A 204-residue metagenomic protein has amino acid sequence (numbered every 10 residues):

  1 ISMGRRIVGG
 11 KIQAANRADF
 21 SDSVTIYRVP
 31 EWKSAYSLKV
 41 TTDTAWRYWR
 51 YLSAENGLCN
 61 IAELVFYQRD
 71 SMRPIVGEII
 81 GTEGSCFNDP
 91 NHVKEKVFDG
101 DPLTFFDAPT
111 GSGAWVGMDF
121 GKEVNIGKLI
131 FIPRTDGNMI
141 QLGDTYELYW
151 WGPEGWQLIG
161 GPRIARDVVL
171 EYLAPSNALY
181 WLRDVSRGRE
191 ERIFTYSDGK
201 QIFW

Functional and structural regions predicted by a protein language model:
I1-A45, G57-I126, R134-Q141, Y172-S176 (+1 more regions): Disordered, acidic Ser/Thr/Pro-rich linker "stalks" and the adjacent N-terminal cap of the next globular domain
K11-R17, D144-G155, L179-L182: Short beta-strand segments and strand-loop junctions that repeat across beta-rich extracellular domains
S23-E31, L158-D167: Solvent-exposed serine/threonine-rich low-complexity stretches and specific carbohydrate-binding patches
K33, Q141, E147, W151-G152 (+1 more regions): Short, surface-exposed, charged/polar-biased interaction segments
W46-R50, L179-W181: Short, conserved beta-strand segments of beta-strand-rich sandwich/propeller modules, principally
G152-L158, D167-L173: Charged interaction patches that mediate protein-protein contacts
